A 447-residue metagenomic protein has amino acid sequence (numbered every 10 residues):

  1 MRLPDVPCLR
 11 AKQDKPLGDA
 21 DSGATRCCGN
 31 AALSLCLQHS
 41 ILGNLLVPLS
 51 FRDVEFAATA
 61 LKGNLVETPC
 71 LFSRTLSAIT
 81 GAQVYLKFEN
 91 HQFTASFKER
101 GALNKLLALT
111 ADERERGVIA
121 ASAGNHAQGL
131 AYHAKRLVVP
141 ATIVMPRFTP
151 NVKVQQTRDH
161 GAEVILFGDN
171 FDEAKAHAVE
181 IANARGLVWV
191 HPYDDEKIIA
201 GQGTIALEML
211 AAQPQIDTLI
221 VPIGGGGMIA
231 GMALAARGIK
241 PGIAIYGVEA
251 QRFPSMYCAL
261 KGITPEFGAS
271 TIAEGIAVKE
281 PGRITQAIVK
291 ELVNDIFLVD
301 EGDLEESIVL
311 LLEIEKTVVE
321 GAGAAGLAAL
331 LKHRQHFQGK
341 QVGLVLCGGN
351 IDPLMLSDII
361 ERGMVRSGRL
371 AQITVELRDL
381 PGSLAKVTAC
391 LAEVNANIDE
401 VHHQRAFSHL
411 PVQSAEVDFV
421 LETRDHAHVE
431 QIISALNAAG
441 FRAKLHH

Functional and structural regions predicted by a protein language model:
C8, C27-C28, C36: Cysteine-centered motifs
Q13-P16, H39: Cationic, low-complexity basic patches in intrinsically disordered or flexible, solvent-exposed regions
L17-A20, A24, G43: Composition-driven detection of intrinsically disordered, low-complexity segments
I41-H447: PLP-dependent amino-acid enzyme catalytic core
